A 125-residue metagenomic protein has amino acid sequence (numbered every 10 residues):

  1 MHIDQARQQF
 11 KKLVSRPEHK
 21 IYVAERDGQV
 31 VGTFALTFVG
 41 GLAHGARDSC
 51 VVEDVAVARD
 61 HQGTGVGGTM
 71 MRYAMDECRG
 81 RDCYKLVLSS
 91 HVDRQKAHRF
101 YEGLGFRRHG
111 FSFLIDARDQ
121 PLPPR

Functional and structural regions predicted by a protein language model:
M1-R47, E53, M71-R72, D116-A117: Acetyl-CoA-dependent GNAT
V30-V31, Q95-K96, R108: Short alpha-helical
D54-V57, G63-D76, R99, G103: Conserved acetyl-CoA-binding loop-helix of GNAT-fold acetyltransferases
M71, C78-S90: Conserved GNAT acetyl-CoA-binding A-motif
V87-A97, L114-D116: Conserved beta-strand-loop-alpha-helix junction that forms the acyl-donor binding cleft
Y101-F111: Conserved acetyl-CoA-binding loop of GNAT-fold acetyltransferases
D116-R125: Generic C-terminal helix-cap and adjacent flexible tail
